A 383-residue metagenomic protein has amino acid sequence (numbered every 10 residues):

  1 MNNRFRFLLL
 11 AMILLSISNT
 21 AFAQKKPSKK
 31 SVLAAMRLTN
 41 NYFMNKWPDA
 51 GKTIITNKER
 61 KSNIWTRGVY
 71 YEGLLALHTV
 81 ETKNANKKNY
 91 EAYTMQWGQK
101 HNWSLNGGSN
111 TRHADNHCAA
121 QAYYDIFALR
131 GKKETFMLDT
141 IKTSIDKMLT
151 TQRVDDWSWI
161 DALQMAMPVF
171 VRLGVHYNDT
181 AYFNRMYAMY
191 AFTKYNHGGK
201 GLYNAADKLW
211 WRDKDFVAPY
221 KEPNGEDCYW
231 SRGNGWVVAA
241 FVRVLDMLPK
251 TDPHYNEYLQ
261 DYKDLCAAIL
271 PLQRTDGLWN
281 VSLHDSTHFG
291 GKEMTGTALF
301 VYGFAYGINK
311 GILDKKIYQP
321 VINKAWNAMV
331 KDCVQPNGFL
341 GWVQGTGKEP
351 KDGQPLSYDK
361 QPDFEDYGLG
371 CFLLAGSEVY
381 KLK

Functional and structural regions predicted by a protein language model:
M1-P27: Bacterial Sec-dependent N-terminal signal peptides
N2-R4, N19, R130-D139, R153 (+1 more regions): Short secondary-structure capping/junction motifs at helix and strand boundaries
K25-Y71, L75-A76, V80-A92, Q96-A120 (+5 more regions): CBM-like carbohydrate-recognition segments
P48, T82, N102-N106, G131 (+6 more regions): Helix-capping and short linker residues that terminate individual alpha-solenoid repeat units
E134-F170: Asp-box/WD-like beta-propeller blade repeats and closely related beta-sheet repeat scaffolds
I160-D161, V171-L283, G290-V301, L313-G347 (+4 more regions): Extended ligand-binding clefts on enzyme/binding-domain cores
